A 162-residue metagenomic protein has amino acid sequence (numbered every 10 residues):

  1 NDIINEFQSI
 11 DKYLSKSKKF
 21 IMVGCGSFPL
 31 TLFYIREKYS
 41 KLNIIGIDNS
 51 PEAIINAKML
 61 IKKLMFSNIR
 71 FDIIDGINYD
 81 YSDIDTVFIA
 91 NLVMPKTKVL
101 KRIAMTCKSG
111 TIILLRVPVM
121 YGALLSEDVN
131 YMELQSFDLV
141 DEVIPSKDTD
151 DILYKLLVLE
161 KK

Functional and structural regions predicted by a protein language model:
K16-F28: Conserved class I S-adenosyl-L-methionine
S27-S40: Conserved SAM-binding loop of SAM-dependent methyltransferases across substrates and taxa, primarily the Class I
N43-D48: Conserved SAM-binding motif I beta-strand of class I
S50-E52: Conserved SAM/SAH-binding beta-strand->alpha-helix loop
A57-K58: Conserved SAM-binding loop
M94-T106: A short, conserved alpha-helix within the catalytic core of class I
G110-G122: Conserved beta-strand signature within the Rossmann-like core of class I S-adenosyl-L-methionine
Y121-K162: Active-site capping/gating segments
